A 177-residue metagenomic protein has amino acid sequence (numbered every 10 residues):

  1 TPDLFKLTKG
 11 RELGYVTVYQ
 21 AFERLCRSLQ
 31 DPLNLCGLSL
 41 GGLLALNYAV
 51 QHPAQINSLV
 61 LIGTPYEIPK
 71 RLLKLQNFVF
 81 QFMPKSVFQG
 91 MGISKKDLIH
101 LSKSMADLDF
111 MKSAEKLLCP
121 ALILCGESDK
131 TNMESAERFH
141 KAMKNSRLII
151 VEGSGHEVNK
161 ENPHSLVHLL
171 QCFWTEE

Functional and structural regions predicted by a protein language model:
T1-N34, H168: Active-site loop/oxyanion-hole signature of alpha/beta-hydrolase fold enzymes
G37-G42: Conserved alpha/beta-hydrolase "nucleophile elbow" surrounding the catalytic nucleophile
L43-Q51, S58-K85: Flexible "cap/lid" loop of the alpha/beta hydrolase fold
S86-K112, S128: Hydrophobic, aromatic-rich cap/lid helix
L117, I123-C125: Short beta-strand/loop motif that positions the catalytic acidic residue of the alpha/beta-hydrolase fold
K130-S135: Conserved alpha/beta-hydrolase "acid-adjacent" motif
A136-E157: Catalytic histidine neighborhood in serine/cysteine hydrolases with alpha/beta-hydrolase-type architecture
G153-E177: Catalytic active-site module of serine/aspartate enzymes centered on a nucleophile-bearing elbow/loop
